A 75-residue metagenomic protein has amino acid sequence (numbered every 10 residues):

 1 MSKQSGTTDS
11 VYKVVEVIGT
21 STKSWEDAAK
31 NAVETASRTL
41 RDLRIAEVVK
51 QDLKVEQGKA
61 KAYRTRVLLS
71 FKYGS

Functional and structural regions predicted by a protein language model:
S2-S75: N-terminal, polar/charged subdomain of small-to-medium soluble alpha/beta proteins
